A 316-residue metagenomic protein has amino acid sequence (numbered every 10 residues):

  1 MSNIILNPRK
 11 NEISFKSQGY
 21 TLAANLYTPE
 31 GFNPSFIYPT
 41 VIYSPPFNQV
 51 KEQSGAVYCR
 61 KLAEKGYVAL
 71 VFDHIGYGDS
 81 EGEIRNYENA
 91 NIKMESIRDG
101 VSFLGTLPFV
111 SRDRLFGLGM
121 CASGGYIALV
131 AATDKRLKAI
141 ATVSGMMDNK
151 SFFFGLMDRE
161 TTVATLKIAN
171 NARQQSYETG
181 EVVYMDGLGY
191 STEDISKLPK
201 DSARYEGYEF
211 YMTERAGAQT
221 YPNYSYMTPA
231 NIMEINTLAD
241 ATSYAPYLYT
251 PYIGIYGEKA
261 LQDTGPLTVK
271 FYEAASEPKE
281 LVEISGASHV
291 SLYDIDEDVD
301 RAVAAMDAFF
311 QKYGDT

Functional and structural regions predicted by a protein language model:
M1-F36: N-terminal cap/lid segment of alpha/beta-hydrolase-fold proteins
N48-R60, H74: The serine-hydrolase catalytic nucleophile loop
K61-E81: Conserved alpha/beta-hydrolase
Y87-P108: Alpha/beta-hydrolase active-site loop
A128-F210: Alpha/beta-hydrolase-fold enzymes
L248, G254-Y256: Short beta-strand/loop motif that positions the catalytic acidic residue of the alpha/beta-hydrolase fold
A260-L267: Conserved alpha/beta-hydrolase "acid-adjacent" motif
A287-D300: Catalytic histidine-centered segment of alpha/beta-hydrolase-like enzymes
